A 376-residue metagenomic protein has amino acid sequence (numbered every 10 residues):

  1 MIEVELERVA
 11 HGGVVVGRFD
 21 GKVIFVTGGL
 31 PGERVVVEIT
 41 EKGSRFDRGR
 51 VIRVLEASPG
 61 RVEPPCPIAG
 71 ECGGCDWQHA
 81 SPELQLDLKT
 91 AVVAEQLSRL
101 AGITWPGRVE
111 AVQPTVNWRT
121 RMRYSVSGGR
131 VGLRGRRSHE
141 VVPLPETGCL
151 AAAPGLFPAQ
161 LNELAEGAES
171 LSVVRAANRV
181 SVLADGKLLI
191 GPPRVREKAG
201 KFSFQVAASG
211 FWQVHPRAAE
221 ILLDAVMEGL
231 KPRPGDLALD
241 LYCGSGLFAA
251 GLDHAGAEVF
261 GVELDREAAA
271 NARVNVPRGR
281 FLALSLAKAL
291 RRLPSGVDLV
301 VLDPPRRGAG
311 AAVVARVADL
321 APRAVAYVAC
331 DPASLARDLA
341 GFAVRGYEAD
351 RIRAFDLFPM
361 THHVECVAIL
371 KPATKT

Functional and structural regions predicted by a protein language model:
M1-L302, R307-A315: Accessory RNA-recognition modules of RNA-modification enzymes
A283-C366, K371-T376: S-adenosylmethionine
